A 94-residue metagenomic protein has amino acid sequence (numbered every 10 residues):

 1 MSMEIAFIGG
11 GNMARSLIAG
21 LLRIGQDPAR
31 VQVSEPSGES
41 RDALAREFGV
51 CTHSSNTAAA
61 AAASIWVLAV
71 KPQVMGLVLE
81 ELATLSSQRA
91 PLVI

Functional and structural regions predicted by a protein language model:
M1-S54, A58-A61: NAD(P)+-binding Rossmann beta1-loop-alpha1 motif at the extreme N-terminus of oxidoreductases
C51-I94: Rossmann-fold NAD(P) dinucleotide-binding segment
